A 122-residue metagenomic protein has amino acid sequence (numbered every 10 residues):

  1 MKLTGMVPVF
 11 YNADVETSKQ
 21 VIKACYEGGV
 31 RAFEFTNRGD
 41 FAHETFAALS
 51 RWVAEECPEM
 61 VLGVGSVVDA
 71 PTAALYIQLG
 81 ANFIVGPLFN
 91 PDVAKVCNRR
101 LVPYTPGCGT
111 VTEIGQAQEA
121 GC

Functional and structural regions predicted by a protein language model:
M1-L79: Conserved N-terminal beta1-alpha1 strand-loop-helix module at the mouth
F41, C57-E59, P71, I77-C122: Conserved anion-binding
